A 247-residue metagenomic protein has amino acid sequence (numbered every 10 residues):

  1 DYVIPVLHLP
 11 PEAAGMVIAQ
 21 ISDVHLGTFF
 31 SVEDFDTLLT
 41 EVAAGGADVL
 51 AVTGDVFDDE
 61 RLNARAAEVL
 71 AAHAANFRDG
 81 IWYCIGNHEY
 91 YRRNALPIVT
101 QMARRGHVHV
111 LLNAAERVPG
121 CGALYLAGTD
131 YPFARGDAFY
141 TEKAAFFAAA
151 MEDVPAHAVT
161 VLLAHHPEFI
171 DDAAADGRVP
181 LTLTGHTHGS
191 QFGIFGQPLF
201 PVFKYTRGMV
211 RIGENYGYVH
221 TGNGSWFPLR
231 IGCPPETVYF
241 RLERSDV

Functional and structural regions predicted by a protein language model:
D1-L7: N-terminal membrane-anchoring alpha-helices
L9-V247: Soluble catalytic domains of enzymes that build or remodel membrane lipids, polysaccharides, and related
